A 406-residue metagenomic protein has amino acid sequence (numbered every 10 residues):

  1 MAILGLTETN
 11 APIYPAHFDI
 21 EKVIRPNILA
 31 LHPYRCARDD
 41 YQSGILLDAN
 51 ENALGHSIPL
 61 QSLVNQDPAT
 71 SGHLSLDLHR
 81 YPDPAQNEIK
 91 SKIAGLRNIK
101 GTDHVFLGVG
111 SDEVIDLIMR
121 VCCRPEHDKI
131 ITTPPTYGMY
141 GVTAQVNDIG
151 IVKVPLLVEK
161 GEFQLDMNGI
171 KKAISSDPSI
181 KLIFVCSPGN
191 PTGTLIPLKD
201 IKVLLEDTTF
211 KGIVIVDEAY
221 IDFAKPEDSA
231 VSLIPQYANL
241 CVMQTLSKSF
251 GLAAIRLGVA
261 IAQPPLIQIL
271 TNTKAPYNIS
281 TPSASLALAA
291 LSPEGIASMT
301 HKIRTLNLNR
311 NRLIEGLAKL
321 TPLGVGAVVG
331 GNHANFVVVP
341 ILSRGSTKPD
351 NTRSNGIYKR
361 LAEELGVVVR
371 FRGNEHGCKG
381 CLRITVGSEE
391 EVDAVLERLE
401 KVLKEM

Functional and structural regions predicted by a protein language model:
A2-A85, S179: N-terminal "arm"/small-domain region of PLP-dependent enzymes with the aminotransferase-like
L76-T209, Y220-Y237, C241: Conserved core of the PLP fold type I
D103, V242, G324-V328, V367-G373: A short linear hydrophobic-aromatic micro-motif
K199, E363-E364, N374-M406: PLP-dependent enzyme catalytic core of the Aspartate aminotransferase-like
N239-P322, A327-V329: PLP-dependent aminotransferase class I/II
A254, H333-A334, H376-G380: Short acidic/glycine-enriched loop/turn segments that link adjacent beta-strands
N307, N311, L320-E364, V386: Conserved PLP-binding catalytic core of the aspartate aminotransferase-like
